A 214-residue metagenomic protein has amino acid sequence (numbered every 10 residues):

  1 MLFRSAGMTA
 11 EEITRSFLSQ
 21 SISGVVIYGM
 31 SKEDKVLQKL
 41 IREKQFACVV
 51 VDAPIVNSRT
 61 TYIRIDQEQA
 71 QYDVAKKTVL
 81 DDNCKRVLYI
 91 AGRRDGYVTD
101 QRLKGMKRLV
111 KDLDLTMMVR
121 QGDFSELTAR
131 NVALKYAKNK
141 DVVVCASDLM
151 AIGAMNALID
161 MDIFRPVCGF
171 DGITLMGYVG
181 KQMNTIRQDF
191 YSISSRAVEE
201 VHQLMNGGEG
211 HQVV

Functional and structural regions predicted by a protein language model:
M1-K76, L134-K138: Alpha-helical recognition/docking segments in bacterial nutrient-uptake and carbohydrate-utilization systems
F3-A10, I63-D73, Y89-K111, L115-V132 (+3 more regions): Hinge/beta->alpha junction and helix N-cap segments in small-molecule ligand-binding domains
G24, R86, D141-V142: Structural motif
I27, V50, L88-Y89, V119: Structural beta-sheet core signal
K39-F46, K107-D112, A154-F164: Glycosyltransferases and closely related glycan-assembly transferases that use nucleotide-activated donors
A47-V51, T116, D162-F170: Short hydrophobic/aromatic-enriched beta-strand-loop microsegments
K77-V87: Glycine-rich phosphate/diphosphate-binding loops that line cofactor/substrate pockets in enzymes
K135-V142, A146-V214: Flexible loop/turn connectors
